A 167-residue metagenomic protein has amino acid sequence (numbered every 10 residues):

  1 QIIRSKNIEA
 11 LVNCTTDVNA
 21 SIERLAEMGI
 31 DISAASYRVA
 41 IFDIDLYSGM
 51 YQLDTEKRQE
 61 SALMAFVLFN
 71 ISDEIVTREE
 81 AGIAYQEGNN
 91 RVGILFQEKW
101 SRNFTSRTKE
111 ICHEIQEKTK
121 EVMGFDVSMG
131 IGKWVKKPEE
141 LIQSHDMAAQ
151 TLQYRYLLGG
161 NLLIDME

Functional and structural regions predicted by a protein language model:
Q1-E110, I131-K137, I142, D146-L152 (+2 more regions): Interdomain helical linkers/hinges and coiled-coil/dimerization scaffolds that transmit conformational signals
I75, E114-K118, V122, T151: Conserved short hydrophobic interaction patches
I83-N89, E117-S128: Catalytic core regions of nucleotide second-messenger enzymes
